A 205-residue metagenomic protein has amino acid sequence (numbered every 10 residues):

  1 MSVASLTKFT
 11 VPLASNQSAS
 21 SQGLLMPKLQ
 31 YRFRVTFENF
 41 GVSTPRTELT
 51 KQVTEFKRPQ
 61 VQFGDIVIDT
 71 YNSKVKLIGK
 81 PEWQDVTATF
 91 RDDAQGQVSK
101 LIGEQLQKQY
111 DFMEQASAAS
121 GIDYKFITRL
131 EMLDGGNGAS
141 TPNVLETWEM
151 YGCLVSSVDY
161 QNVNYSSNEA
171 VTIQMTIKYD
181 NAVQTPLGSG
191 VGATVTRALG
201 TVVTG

Functional and structural regions predicted by a protein language model:
M1-G205: Glycine-rich, low-complexity intrinsically disordered segments
